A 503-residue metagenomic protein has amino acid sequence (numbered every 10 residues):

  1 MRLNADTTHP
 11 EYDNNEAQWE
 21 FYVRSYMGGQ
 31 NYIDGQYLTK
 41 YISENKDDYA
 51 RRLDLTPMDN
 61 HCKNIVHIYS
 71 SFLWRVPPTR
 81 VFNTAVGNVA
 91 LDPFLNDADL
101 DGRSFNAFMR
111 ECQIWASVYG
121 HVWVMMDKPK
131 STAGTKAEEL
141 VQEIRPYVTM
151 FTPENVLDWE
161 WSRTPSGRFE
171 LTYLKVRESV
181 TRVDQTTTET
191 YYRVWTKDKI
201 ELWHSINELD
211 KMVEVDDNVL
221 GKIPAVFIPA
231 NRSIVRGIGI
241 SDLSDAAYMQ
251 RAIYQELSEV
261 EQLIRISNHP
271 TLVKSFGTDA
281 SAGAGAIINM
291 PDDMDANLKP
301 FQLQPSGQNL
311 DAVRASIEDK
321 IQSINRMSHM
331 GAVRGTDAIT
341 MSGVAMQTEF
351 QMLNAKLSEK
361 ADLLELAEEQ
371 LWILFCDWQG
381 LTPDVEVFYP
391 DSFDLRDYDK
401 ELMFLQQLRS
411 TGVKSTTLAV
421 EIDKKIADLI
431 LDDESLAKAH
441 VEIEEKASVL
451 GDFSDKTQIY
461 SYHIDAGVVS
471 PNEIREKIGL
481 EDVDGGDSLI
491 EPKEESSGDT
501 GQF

Functional and structural regions predicted by a protein language model:
M1-F151: Extended, helix-rich architectural segments
T8, F105-I114, K136-A137, E143-Y147 (+7 more regions): Intrinsically disordered, low-complexity boundary segments flanking structured domains
A90, D101-S104, F108-M109, A116 (+5 more regions): Short amphipathic alpha-helical segments
D92-D97, P300-Q302, F350: A short, surface-exposed helix-loop junction/capping segment
F108-C112, Q308-D311, K356: Short secondary-structure capping micro-motifs at structural edges
Q113-S117, H121-S233: Extended, regular secondary-structure scaffolds
N207-T348, S448-I459: Extended, charged amphipathic alpha-helical segments
D293, A312, D319-F503: C-terminal helix-loop subdomains that flank or include functional centers
